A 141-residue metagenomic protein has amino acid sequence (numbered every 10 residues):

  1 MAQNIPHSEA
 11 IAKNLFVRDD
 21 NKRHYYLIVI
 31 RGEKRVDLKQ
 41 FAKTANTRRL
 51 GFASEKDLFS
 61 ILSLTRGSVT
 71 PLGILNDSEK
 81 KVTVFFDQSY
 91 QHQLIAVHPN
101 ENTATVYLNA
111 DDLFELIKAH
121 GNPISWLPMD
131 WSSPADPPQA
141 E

Functional and structural regions predicted by a protein language model:
M1-E141: Extended, low-hydrophobicity, polar/charged segments
